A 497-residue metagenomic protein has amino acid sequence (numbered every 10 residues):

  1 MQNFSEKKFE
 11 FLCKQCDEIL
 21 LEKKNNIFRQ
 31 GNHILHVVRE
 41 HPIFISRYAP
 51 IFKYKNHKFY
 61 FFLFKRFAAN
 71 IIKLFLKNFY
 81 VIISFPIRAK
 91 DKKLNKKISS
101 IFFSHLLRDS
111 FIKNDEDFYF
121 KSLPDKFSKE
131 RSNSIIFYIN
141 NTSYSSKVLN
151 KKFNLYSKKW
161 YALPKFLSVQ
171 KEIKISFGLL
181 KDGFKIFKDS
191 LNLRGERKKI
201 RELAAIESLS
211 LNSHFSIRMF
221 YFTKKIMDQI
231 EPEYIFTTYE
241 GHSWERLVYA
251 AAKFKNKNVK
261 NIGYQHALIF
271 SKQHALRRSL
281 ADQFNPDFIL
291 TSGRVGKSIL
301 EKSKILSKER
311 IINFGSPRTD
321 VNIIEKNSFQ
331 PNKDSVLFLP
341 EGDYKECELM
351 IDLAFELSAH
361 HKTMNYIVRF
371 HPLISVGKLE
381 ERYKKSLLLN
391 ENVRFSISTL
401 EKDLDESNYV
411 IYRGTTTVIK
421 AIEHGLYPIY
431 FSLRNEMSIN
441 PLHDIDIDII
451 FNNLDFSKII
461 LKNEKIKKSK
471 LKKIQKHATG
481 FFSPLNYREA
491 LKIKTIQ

Functional and structural regions predicted by a protein language model:
M1-Q497: Catalytic-core helical/loop segments in enzymes performing group transfer/polymerization on anionic/lipid-linked
